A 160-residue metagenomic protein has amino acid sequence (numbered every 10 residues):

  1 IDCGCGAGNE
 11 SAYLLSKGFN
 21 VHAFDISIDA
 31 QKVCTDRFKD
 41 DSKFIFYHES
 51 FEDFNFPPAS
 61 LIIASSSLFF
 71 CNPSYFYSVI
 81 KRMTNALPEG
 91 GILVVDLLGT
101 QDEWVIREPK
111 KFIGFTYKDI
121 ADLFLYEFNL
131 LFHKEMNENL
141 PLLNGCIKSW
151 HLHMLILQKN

Functional and structural regions predicted by a protein language model:
C3: Conserved beta-strand/loop positions that form the S-adenosyl-L-methionine
G6-N55, S74-S78, I92-N160: Class I (Rossmann-like) S-adenosyl-L-methionine-dependent methyltransferase catalytic domain, capturing the SAM-binding
F56-P57, L87: Intrinsic-disorder/low-complexity coil detector
S60: Conserved acidic residues
I63: A conserved beta-strand element that flanks and buttresses the S-adenosyl-L-methionine
S66-S67: Short catalytic micro-motifs in class I SAM-dependent methyltransferases
F70: ABC ATPase nucleotide-binding domain "signature" loop
Y77-E89: A short glycine-rich, Lys/Arg-flanked "PGG" loop and its adjoining helix->strand segment in the class I
